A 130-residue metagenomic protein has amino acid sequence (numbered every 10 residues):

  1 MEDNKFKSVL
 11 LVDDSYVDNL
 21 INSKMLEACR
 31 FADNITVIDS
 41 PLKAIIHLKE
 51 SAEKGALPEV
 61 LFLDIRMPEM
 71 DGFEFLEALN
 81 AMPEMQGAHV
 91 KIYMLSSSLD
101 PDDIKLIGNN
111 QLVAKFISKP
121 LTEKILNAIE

Functional and structural regions predicted by a protein language model:
M1-S8, Y16-I21, H89, K115-E130: Non-catalytic signal-transmission and effector/linker regions of two-component phosphorelay proteins
D3, E74, H89, Y93 (+1 more regions): Alpha4 helix (beta4-alpha4-beta5 surface) of REC/receiver domains from two-component response regulators
D13-S15, S40, D64: Acidic di-acidic motifs
Y16-I38: Two-component/phosphorelay signaling modules centered on CheY-like receiver
V37-E50, G72: Helix N-cap/capping motif at the beta->alpha junctions
I46, F73-Q86: Short amphipathic alpha-helix used as the core "switch/output" element in two-component signaling
A52-F62: Active-site beta3 strand of CheY-like receiver
M67: Receiver (REC) domain active-site loop signature in two-component systems and cognate sites in sensor histidine kinases
